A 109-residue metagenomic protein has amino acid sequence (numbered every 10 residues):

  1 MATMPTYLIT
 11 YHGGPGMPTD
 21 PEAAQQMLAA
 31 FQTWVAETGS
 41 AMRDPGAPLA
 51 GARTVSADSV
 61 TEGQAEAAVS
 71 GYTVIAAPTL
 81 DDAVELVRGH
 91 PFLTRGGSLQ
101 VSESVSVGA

Functional and structural regions predicted by a protein language model:
A2-A109: Conserved, structured core segments of small domains
